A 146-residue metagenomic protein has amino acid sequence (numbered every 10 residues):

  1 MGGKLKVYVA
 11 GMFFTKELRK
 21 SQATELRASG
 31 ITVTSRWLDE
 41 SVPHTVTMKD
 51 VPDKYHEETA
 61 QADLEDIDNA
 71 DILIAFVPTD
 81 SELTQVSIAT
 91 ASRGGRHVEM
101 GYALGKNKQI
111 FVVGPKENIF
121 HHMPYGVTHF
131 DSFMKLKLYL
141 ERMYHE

Functional and structural regions predicted by a protein language model:
M1-E146: Conserved catalytic or regulatory cores that recognize and/or transform ribose-phosphate-containing ligands
